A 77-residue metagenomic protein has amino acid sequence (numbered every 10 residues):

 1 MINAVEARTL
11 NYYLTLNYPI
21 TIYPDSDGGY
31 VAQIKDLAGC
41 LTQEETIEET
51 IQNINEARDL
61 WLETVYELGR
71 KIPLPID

Functional and structural regions predicted by a protein language model:
M1-P19, Y23, Q52-D77: Short, charged, surface-exposed hinge/linker loops at domain edges that act as mobile lids or interdomain connectors
I22-L37: Short aromatic-glycine-(Arg/Gly/Cys) micro-motifs in beta-strand/loop hairpins
V31, L41, K71: Gly/Ser/Thr-rich beta-alpha loop segments that engage phosphate groups in nucleotides
A38-E48: A short, exposed loop/beta-hairpin motif centered on an aromatic-Gly-Thr core
